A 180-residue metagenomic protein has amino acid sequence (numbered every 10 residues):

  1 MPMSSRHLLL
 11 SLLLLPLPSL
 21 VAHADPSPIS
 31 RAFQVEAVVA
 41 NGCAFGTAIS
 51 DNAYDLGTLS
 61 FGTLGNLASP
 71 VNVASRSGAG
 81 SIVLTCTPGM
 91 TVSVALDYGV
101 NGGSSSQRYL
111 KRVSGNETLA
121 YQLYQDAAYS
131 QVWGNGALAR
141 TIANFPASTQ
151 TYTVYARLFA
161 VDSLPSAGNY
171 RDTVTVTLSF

Functional and structural regions predicted by a protein language model:
M1-L10: Bacterial N-terminal signal peptides that target proteins for export
L10-S19: Bacterial N-terminal signal peptides
H23-V113, R140-F180: N-terminal small/polar-rich segments of proteins
D97-G99, Q122-D126: Predominantly extracellular/luminal cell-surface or secreted proteins
S105, Q131-A137: Solvent-exposed adhesion/ligand-recognition segments of exported proteins
A127-Y129, F180: Solvent-exposed strand-loop boundary residues in beta-sheet-rich modules
